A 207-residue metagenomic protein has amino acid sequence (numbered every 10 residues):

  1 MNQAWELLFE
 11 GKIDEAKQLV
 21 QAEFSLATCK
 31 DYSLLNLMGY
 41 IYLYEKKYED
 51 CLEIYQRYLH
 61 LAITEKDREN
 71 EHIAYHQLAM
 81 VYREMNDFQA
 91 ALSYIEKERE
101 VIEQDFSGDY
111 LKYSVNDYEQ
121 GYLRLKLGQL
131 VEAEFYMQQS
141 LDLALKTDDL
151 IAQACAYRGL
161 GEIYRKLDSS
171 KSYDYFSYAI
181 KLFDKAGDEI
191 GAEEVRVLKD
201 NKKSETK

Functional and structural regions predicted by a protein language model:
M1-N2, N36, H76, Y118 (+3 more regions): TPR/TPR-like alpha-solenoid signature
E10, E45, E65, L78 (+8 more regions): Structural motif corresponding to the intra-repeat A-B loop/turn of tetratricopeptide repeats
Q21-S25, R57-I63, E96-Q104, Q139-D148 (+2 more regions): Amphipathic alpha-helical segments of tetratricopeptide repeats
C29, E69, D109-L111, T147 (+2 more regions): Residue signature of alpha-solenoid helical repeat architecture, marking inter-repeat boundaries and helix-start
S33, I73, Y113-V115, C155 (+1 more regions): Residue register of alpha-helical TPR repeats
